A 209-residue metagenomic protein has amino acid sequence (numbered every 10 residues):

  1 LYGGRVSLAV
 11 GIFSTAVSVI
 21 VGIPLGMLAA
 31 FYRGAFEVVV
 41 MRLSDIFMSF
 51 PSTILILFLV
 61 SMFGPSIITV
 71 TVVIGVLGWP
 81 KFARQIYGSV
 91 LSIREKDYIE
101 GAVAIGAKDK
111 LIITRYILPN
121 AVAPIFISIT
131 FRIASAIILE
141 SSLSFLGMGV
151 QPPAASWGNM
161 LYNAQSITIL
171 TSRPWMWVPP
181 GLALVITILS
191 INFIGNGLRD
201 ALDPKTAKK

Functional and structural regions predicted by a protein language model:
L1-K209: Alpha-helical transmembrane segments of integral membrane proteins, especially multi-pass inner/plasma-membrane
